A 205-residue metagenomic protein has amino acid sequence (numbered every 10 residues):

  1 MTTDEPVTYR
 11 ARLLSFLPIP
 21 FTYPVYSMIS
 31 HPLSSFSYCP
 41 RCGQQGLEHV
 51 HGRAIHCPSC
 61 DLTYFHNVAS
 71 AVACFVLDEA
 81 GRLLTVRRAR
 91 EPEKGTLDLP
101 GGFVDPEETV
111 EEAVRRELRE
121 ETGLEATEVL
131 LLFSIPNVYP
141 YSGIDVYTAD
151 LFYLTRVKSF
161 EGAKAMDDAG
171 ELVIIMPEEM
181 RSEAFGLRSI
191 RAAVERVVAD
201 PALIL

Functional and structural regions predicted by a protein language model:
I29, D78-E120: Conserved Nudix-box catalytic region and its N-terminal flanking loop in Nudix hydrolases and closely related
F36, A54: Residues immediately within or flanking Cys/His clusters that coordinate Zn2+ in small zinc-binding modules
C39-C42, C57-C60: Short cysteine-rich clusters marking metal-coordination/redox-active sites
E48-R53, N67-S70: Short Cys/His-rich "knuckle" micro-motifs
H49, E125-S134: A short coil-to-beta-strand element that immediately follows conserved catalytic motifs
P58-L83, F103: Conserved N-terminal beta-strand and adjoining loop/helix that marks the start of the Nudix/MutT-like hydrolase domain
F133-E161: Active-site-adjacent beta-strand/loop module that shapes the phosphate/pyrophosphate-binding cleft
A163-V194: NUDIX/MutT-family hydrolases
